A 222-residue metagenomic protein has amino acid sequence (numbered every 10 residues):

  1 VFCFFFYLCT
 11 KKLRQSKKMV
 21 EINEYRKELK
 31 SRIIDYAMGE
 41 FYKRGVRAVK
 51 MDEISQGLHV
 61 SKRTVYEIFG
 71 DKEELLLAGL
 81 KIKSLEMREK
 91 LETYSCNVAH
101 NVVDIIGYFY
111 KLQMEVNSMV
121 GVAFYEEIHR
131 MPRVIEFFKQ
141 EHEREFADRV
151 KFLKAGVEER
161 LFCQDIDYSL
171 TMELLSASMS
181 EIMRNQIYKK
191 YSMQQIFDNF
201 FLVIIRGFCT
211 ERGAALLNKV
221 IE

Functional and structural regions predicted by a protein language model:
V1-R44, A48-V60, E74: Basic, helix-initiating cap at the start of DNA-binding domains
V1-V20, K151-A155, E159, Y188-E222: C-terminal peripheral helix-coil segments that are non-catalytic and often amphipathic
K43-V46, E67, C163: Helix-turn-helix/winged-helix DNA-binding modules
H59-F69: Short hydrophobic/aromatic patch on the recognition helix
D71-L76, E86: Short amphipathic alpha-helical segment with a characteristic S/N-K-E followed by hydrophobic residues
A78, E89-M119, M172-L175: Hydrophobic alpha-helical connector segments
M114-L161: Short secondary-structure transition hinges
E143-T171, L175-S178, I182, Q186: Hydrophobic alpha-helical bundle segments that form small-molecule/ligand-binding pockets
